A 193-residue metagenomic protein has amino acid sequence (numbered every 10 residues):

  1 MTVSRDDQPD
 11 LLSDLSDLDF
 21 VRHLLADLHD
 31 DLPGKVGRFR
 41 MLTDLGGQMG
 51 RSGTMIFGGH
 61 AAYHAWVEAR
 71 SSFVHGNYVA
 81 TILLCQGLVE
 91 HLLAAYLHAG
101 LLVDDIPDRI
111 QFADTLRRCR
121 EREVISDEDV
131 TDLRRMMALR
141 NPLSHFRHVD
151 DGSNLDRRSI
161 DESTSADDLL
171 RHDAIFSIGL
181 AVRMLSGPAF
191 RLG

Functional and structural regions predicted by a protein language model:
M1-N77: Charged alpha-helical initiation segments
T2-L18, I106-L139: Alpha-helical transmembrane segments and their immediate juxtamembrane flanks in integral membrane proteins
R22-L25, H29, Y63-W66, Q86 (+4 more regions): Generic structural concept
L45-D114, E128-R135, F190-G193: Amphipathic alpha-helical interface elements
G50-S52, R122, S163: A short, mixed-charge helix-start or loop-turn motif at secondary-structure junctions
I56, D127-G193: Charge-enriched, short contiguous segments at helix-coil
H75, H91-A99, R118, R122 (+1 more regions): Amphipathic alpha-helical interaction surfaces
